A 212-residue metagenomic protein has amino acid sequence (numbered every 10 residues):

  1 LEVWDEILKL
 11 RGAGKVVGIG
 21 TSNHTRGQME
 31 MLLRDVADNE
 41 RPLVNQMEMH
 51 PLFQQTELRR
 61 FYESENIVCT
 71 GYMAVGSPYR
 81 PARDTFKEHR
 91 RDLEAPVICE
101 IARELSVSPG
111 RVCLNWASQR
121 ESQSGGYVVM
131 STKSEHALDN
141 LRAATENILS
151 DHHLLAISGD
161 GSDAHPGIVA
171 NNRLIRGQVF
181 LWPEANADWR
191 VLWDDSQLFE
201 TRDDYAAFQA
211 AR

Functional and structural regions predicted by a protein language model:
L1-R212: Beta/alpha (TIM)-barrel catalytic core signal, keyed to glycine-rich beta->alpha loops juxtaposed to Asp/Glu that bind
